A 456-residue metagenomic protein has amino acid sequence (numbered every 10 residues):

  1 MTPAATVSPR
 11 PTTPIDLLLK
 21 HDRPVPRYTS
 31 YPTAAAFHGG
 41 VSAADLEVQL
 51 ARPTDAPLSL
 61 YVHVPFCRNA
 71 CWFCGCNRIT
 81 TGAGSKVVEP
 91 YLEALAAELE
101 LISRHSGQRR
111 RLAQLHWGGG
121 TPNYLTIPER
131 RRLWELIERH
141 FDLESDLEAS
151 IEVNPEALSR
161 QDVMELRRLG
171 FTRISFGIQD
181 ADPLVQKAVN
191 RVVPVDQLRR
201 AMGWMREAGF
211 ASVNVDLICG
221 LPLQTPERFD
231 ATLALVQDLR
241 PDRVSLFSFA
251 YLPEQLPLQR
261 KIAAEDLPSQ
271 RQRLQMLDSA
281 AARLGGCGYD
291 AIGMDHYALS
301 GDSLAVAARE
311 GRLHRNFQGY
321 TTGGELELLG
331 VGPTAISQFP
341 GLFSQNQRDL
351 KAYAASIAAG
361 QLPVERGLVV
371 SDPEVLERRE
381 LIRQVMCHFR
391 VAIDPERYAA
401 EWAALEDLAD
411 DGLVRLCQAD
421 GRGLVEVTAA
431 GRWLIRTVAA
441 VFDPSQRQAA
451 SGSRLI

Functional and structural regions predicted by a protein language model:
M1-S59: Flexible, acidic/Gly-rich N-terminal and inter-domain linker regions that tether and position cofactor-handling modules
L50-R52, I79-H105, R111-P395, L455: C-terminal scaffold of the Radical SAM
V62-R78: Local cysteine-cluster metal-coordination motifs and their immediate loop/turn environment, predominantly Fe-S cluster
A358, M386-R390, E406, L413 (+1 more regions): Hydrophobic alpha-helix feature that most strongly marks membrane-spanning transmembrane helices and their immediate
R397-D411: Short amphipathic alpha-helical interaction segments
A409-D420: A short, conserved structural fragment
G421-T428: Minor-groove-contacting beta-hairpin "wing" of winged helix-turn-helix DNA-binding domains
A430-I456: Short, amphipathic alpha-helical interaction segments positioned at domain boundaries
